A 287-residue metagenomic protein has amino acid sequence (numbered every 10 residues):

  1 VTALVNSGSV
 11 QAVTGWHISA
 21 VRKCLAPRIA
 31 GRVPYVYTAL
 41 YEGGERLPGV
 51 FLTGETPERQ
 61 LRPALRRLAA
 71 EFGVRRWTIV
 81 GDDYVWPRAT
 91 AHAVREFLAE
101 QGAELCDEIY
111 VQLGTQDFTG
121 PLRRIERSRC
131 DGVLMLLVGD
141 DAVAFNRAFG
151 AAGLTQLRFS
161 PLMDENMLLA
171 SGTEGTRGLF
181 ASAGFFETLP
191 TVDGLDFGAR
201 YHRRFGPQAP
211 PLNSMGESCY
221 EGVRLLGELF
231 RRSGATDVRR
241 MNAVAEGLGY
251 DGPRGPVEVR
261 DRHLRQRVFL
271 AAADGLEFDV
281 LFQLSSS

Functional and structural regions predicted by a protein language model:
V1-Q11, R67, D117-R129: Short, well-structured alpha-helical segments in soluble
V5, A26-A30, A69, R95 (+2 more regions): Surface-exposed amphipathic alpha-helices with a cationic face
V5-H17, V36-T38, T78-I79, R129-D140 (+3 more regions): Periplasmic-binding protein-like
V10-A103, L157-F159, N166-T173: Extracytoplasmic ligand/sensor domains, especially the bilobed periplasmic-binding protein
A39-L40, G54-L61, G81-T90, E108-F118 (+5 more regions): Hinge/beta->alpha junction and helix N-cap segments in small-molecule ligand-binding domains
L47-V50, L98-F118, G132: Short beta-strand elements in bilobed, periplasmic/extracellular small-molecule ligand-binding domains
A148-Y220: Extracellular/periplasmic periplasmic-binding protein-like sensory domains
R203-G216, G227-D279: Segments of small-molecule ligand-sensing domains
